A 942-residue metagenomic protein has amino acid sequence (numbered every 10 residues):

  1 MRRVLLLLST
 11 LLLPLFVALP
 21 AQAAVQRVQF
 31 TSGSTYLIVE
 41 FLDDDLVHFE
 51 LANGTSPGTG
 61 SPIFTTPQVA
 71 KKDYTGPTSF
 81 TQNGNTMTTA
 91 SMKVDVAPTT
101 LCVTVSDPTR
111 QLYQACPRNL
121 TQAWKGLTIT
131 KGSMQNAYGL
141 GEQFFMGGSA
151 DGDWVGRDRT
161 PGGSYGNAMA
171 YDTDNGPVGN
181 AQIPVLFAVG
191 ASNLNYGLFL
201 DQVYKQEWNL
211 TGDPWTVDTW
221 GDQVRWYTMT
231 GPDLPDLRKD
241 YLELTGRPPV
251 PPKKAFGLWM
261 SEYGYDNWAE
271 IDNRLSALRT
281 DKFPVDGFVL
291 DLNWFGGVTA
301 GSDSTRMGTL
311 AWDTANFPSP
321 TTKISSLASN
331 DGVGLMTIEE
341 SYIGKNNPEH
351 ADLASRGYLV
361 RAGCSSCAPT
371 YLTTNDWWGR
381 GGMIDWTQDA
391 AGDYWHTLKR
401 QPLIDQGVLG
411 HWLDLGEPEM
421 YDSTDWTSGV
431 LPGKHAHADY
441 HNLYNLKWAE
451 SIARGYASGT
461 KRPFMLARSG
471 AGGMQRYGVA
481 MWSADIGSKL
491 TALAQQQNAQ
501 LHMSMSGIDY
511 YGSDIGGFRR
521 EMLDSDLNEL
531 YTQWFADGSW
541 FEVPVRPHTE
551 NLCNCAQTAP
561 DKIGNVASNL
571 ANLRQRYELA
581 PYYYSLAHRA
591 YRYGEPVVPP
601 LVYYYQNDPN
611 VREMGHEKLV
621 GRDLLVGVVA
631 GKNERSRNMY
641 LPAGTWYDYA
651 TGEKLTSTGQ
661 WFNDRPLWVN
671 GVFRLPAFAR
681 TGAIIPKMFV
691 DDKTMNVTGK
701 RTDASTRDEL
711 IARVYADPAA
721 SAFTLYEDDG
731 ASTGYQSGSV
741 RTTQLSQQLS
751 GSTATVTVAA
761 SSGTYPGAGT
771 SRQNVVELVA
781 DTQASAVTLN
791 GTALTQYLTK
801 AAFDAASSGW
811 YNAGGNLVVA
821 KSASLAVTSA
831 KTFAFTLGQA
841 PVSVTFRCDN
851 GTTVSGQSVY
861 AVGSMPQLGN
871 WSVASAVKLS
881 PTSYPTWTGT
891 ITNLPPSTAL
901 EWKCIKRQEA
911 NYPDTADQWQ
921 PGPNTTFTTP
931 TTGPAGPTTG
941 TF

Functional and structural regions predicted by a protein language model:
L7-F16: Bacterial N-terminal signal peptides
V25, F41-M87, K125, L868: A low-complexity, Ser/Thr/Gly/Pro-enriched, surface-exposed linker/loop concept that marks segments flanking
G60-K71, N850-A899, R907-T929: Aromatic-rich carbohydrate-binding modules that target alpha-glucans
I63-T65, A115, P284-N569, Y604-Q606 (+5 more regions): Aromatic- and carboxylate-enriched substrate-binding clefts and catalytic-loop regions of carbohydrate-active enzymes
T78-F80, T792-A826: Extracellular/luminal ectodomains and secreted, surface-exposed scaffolds of diverse proteins
T78-P252, E262, L275-T280, V669-K693 (+3 more regions): Catalytic and substrate-binding clefts that recognize carbohydrates or anionic sugar/phosphate headgroups
A123-A137, G156-S164, A840-V854, N893-F942: The feature marks proteins involved in alpha-glucan
R454-G455, R462-P463, G470-W482, M503-S513 (+4 more regions): Catalytic core of carbohydrate-active enzymes
